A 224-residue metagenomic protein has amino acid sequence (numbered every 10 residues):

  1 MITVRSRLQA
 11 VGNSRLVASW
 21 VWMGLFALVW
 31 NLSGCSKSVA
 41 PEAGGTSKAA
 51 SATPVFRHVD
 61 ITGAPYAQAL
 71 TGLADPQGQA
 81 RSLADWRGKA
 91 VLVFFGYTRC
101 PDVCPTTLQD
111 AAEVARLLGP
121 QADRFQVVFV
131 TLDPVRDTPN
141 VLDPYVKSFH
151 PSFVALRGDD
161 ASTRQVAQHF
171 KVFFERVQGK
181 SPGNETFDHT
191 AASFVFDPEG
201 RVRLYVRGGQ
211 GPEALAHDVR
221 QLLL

Functional and structural regions predicted by a protein language model:
M1-L16: N-terminal secretory signal peptides that target proteins for export/translocation
W20-N31: Bacterial N-terminal signal peptides
C35-S38: Bacterial signal peptide processing site
S47-A84, Q109: N-terminal "domain-start" segment that seeds a small globular fold
Q68-A69, V91, T190-A192: Short loop/turn microsegments at loop-to-beta-strand junctions
A84-P105, A111: Short active-site neighborhood of thiol/selenol oxidoreductases, capturing the structured segment around
T106-V166: Structural microenvironment flanking redox-active thiols in thiol-disulfide oxidoreductases
S162-D218: Thiol/disulfide oxidoreductase modules built on the thioredoxin-like
